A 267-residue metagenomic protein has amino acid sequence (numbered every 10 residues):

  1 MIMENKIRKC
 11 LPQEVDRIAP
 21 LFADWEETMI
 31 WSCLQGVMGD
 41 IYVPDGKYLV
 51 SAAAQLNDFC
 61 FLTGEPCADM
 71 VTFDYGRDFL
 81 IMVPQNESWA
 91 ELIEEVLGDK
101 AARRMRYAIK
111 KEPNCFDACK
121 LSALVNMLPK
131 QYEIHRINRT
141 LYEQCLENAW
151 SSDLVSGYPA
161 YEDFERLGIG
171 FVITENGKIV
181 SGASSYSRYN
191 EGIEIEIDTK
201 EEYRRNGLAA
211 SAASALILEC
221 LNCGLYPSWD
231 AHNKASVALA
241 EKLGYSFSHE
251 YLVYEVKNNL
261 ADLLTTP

Functional and structural regions predicted by a protein language model:
I2-E27, C115-Y161, T266-P267: Short amphipathic alpha-helix that is part of the acyltransferase structural core
C33-Y48, L56, E162-F171, I193: A short helix-loop-beta-strand connector motif used in the catalytic cores of GNAT acetyltransferases and, in some
M38-Q144, E255: Acyl-donor-binding surface of acyltransferase catalytic domains
A68-F73, I195, R205-E219, A238 (+1 more regions): Conserved acetyl-CoA-binding loop-helix of GNAT-fold acetyltransferases
G76-E87, C220-H232: Conserved GNAT acetyl-CoA-binding A-motif
W89-K100, A210, H232-E250: Conserved active-site alpha-helix within GNAT-family acetyltransferase domains
A160-G192, E196-K200: A conserved beta-strand-loop-helix scaffold within acyl/acetyltransferase catalytic domains
